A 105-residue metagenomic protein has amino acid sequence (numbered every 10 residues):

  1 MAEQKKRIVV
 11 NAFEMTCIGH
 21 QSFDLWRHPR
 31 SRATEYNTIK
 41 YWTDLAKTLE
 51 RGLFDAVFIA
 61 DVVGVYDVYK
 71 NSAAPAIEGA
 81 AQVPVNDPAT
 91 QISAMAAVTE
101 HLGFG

Functional and structural regions predicted by a protein language model:
M1-H101: N-terminal beta1-alpha1-beta2 module of alpha/beta enzyme domains
F104-G105: Conserved strand-turn element in the central/C-terminal portion of the radical SAM core barrel that lines
